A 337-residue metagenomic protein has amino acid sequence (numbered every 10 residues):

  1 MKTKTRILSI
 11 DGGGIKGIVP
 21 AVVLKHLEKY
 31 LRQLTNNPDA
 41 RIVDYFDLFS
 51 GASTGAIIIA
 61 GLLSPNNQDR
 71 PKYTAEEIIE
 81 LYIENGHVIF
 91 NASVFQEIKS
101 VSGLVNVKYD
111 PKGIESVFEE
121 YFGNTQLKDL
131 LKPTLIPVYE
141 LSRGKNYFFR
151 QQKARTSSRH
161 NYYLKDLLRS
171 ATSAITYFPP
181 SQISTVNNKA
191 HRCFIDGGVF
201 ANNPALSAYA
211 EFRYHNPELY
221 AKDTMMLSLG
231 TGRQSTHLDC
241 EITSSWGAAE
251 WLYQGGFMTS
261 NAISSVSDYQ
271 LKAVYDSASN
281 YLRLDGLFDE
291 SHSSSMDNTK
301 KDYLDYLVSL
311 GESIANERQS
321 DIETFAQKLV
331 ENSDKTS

Functional and structural regions predicted by a protein language model:
M1-S337: Conserved catalytic cores and adjacent C-terminal regulatory segments of lipid-metabolizing esterases/lipases
